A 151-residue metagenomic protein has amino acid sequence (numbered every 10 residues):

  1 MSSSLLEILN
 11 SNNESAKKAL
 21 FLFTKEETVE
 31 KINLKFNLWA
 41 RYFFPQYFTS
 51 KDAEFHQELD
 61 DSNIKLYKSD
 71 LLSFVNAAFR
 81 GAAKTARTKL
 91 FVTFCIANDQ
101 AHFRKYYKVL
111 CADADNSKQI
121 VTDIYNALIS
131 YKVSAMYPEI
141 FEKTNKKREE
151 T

Functional and structural regions predicted by a protein language model:
S2-T151: Phosphate/NTP-binding elements of NTP-utilizing enzymes
